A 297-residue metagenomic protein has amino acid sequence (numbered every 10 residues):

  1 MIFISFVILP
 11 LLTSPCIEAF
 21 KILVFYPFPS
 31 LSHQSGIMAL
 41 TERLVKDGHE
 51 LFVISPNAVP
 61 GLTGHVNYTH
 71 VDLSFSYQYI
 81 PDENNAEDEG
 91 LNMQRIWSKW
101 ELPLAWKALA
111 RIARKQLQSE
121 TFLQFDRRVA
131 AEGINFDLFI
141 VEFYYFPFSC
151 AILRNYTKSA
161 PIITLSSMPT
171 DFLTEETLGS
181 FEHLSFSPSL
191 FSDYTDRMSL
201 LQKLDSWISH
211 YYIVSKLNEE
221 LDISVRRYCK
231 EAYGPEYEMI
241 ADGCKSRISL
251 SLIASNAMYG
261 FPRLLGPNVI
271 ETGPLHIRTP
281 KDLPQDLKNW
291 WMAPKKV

Functional and structural regions predicted by a protein language model:
I8-P27, L31, R43-K46: N-terminal signal peptide
K21, E50-L51, P161, N268: Residues at the starts of beta-strands that form the adenosine-phosphate
L40, A108-M198, A257-Y259, R263: Conserved nucleotide-sugar donor-interacting segment of glycosyltransferase catalytic cores, predominantly GT-B
I54-P56, V71-S76, E142, I162-S167 (+3 more regions): Generic beta-sheet signal
V59-A108, I112, S192-T195, Q202: Conserved nucleotide-sugar phosphate-binding/catalytic loop shared by glycosyltransferases and other
A160-G266: Active-site-proximal region of nucleotide-activated glycan assembly enzymes, centered on histidine/acidic-rich loops
E238-M239, T279-V297: Nucleotide-sugar donor-binding and catalytic loop/hinge architecture of NDP-sugar-dependent glycosyltransferases
L275: Carbohydrate-associated surface elements
